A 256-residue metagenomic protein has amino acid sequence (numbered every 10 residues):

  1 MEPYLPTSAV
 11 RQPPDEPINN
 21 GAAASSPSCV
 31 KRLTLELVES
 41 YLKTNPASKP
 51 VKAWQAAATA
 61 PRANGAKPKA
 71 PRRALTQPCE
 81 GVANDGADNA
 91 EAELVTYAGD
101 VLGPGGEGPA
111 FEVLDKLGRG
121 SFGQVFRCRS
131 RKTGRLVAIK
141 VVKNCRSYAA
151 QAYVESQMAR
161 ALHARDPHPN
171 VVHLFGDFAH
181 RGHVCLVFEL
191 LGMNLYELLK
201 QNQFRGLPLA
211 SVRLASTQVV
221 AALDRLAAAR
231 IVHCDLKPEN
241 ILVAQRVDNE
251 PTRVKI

Functional and structural regions predicted by a protein language model:
M1-V101: Intrinsically disordered, low-complexity regulatory segments that flank or precede the catalytic domain of eukaryotic
A98, Q157-A161, R225: Conserved alpha C helix of the protein kinase catalytic core
V113-G120, V125: Protein kinase glycine-rich loop
Q124-K143: Glycine-rich ATP phosphate-binding loop
V141-P167: Conserved N-lobe beta3->alphaC-helix segment of eukaryotic protein kinase catalytic domains
R165-G176: Conserved HxN/HPN-centered segment at the entrance to the catalytic loop of eukaryotic protein kinase-like domains
R181-C185, L190-T252: Conserved alphaE helix
K255-I256: Pre-DFG segment of protein kinase catalytic domains
